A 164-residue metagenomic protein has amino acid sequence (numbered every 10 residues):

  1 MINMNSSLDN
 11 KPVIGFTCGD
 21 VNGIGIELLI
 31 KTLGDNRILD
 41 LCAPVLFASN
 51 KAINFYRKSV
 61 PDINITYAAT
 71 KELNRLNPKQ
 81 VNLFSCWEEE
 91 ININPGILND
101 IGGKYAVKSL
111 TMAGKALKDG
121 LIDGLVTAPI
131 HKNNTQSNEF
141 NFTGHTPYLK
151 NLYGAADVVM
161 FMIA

Functional and structural regions predicted by a protein language model:
M1-Y148: Contiguous, glycine/small-aliphatic-enriched amphipathic segments in soluble metabolic enzymes
T143-A164: Flexible loop/hinge segments that line or gate small-molecule binding clefts
